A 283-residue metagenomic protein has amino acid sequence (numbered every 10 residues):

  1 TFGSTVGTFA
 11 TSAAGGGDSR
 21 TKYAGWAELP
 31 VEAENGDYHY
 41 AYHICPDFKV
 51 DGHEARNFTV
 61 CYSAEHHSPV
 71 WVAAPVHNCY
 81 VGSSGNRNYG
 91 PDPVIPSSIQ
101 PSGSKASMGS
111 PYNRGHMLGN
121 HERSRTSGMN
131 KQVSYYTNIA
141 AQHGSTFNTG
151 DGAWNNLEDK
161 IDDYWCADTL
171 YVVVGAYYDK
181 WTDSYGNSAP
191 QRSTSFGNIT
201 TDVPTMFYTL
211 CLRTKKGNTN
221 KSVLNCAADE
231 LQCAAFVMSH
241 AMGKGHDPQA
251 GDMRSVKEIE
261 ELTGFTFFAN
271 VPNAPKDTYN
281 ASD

Functional and structural regions predicted by a protein language model:
V6-D283: Domain-level detector for secreted/extracellular nuclease and nuclease-toxin modules, and for the ENPP-like C-terminal
